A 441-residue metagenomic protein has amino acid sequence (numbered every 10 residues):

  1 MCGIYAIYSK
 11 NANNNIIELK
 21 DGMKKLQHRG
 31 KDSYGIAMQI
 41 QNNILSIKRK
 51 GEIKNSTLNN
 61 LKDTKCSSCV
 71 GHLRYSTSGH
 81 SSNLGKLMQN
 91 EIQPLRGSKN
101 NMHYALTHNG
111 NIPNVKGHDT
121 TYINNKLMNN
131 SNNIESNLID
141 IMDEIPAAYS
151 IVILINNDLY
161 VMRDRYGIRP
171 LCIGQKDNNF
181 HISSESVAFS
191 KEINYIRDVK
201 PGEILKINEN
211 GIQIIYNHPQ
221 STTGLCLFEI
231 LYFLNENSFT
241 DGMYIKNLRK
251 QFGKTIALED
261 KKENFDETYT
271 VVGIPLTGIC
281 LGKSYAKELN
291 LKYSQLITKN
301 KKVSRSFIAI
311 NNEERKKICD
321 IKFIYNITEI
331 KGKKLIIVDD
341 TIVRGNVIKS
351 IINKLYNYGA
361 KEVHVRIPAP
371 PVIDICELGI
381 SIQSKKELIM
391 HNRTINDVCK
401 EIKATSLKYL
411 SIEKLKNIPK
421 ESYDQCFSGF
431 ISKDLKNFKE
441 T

Functional and structural regions predicted by a protein language model:
M1-K200, K206-Y269, I274: Conserved short alpha-helical segments that host acidic/polar catalytic motifs at enzyme active sites
N14, T77-S78, N114, I168-R169 (+7 more regions): Flexible loop/turn segments at secondary-structure boundaries
T107, L154, M162-R163, G174 (+11 more regions): Generic beta-strand/beta-sheet core signal
T121-N124, Y293-S304, E401-P419: A conserved beta-strand->alpha-helix junction
N157-D158, E192-I196, N353-T441: PRPP-dependent phosphoribosyltransferase catalytic core
A188, N194, G202, L258-K261 (+4 more regions): Phosphate/diphosphate-binding loops
K262-E267, K287-S294, T328-K331, N353-E362: Secondary-structure transition/capping motifs at alpha-helix termini and the adjoining loop/turn into the next element
N290-L335, I373-G379, Q383: Short, glycine/charge-rich flexible loops or terminal/linker lids adjacent to PRPP-binding catalytic cores
